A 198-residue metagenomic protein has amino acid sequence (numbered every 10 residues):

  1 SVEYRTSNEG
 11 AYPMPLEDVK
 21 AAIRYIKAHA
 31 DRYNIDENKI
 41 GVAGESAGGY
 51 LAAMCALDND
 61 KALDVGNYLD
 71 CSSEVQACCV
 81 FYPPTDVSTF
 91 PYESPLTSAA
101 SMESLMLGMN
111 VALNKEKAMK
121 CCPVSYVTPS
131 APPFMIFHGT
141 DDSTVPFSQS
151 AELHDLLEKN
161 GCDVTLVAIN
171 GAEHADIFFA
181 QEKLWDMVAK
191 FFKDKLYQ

Functional and structural regions predicted by a protein language model:
S1-Q198: Alpha/beta-hydrolase superfamily serine-hydrolase fold, recognizing
